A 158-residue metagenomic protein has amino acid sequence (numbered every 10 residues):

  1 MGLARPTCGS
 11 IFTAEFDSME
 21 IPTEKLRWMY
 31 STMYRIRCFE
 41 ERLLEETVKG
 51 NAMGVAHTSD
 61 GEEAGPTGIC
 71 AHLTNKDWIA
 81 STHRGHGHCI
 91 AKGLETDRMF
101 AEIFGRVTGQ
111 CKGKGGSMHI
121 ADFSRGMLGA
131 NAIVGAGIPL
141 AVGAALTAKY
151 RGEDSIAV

Functional and structural regions predicted by a protein language model:
T23: Loop/helix patches that line or flank the sugar-binding groove of alpha-linked glycan CAZymes
R27-Y30: Hydrophobic alpha-helical segments at protein termini of multi-pass membrane proteins
C38-E45, K49-V158: Cofactor-binding active-site loop characterized by glycine-rich and histidine/acidic residues
